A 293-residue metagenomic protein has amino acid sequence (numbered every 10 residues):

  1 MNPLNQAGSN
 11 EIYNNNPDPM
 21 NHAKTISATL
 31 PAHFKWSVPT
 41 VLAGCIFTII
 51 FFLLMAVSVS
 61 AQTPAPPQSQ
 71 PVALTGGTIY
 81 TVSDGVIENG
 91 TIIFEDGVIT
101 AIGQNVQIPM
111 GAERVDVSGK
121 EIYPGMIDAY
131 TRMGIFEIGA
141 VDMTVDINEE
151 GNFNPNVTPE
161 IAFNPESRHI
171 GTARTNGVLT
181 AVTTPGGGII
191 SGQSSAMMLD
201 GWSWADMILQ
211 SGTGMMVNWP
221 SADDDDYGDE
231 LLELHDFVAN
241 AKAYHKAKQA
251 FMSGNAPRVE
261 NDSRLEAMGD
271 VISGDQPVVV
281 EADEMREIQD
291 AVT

Functional and structural regions predicted by a protein language model:
M1-A43: N-terminal secretory signal peptides that target proteins for export/translocation
A43-S58: Bacterial N-terminal signal peptides
V59-A61, P67: Boundary at the C-terminal end of the N-terminal hydrophobic targeting segment
P66, I79, S83-Y123: Histidine-rich, glycine-flanked metal-binding segment
V72-L74, I108-E160: Replace "His-x-His-based motif
I147-G151, E160-S167, G228, A282-M285: Soluble non-cytosolic domains of exported or imported proteins
H169, R174-T293: Polyanionic/metal-chelating signatures
